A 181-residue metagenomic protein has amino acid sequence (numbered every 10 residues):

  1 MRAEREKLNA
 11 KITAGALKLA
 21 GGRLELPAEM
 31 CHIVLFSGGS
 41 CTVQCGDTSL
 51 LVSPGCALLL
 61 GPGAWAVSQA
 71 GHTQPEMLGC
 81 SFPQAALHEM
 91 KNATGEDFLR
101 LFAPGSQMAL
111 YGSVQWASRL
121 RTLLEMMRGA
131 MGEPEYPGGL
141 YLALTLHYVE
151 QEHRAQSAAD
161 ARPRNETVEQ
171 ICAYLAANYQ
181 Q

Functional and structural regions predicted by a protein language model:
M1, P27, S40-C41, L59 (+3 more regions): Bulky hydrophobic/aromatic packing residues
M1-C56, G63-A64, G71, N92 (+2 more regions): Generic protein-terminus/edge-of-domain signal
M1-T13, W65-G129, H147-R154: A hydrophobic/aromatic-rich effector-binding and dimerization subdomain of bacterial HTH-type transcriptional regulators
T13, L26, S53, Q74 (+4 more regions): Intrinsic-disorder/low-complexity coil detector
M30, S37, R121-L124, G139 (+1 more regions): Generic structural concept
P104-Q115, A130-L142, L146-Q181: Short, Lys/Arg-enriched, Trp-marked, Pro/Gly-tolerant hinge/linker segments that flank
